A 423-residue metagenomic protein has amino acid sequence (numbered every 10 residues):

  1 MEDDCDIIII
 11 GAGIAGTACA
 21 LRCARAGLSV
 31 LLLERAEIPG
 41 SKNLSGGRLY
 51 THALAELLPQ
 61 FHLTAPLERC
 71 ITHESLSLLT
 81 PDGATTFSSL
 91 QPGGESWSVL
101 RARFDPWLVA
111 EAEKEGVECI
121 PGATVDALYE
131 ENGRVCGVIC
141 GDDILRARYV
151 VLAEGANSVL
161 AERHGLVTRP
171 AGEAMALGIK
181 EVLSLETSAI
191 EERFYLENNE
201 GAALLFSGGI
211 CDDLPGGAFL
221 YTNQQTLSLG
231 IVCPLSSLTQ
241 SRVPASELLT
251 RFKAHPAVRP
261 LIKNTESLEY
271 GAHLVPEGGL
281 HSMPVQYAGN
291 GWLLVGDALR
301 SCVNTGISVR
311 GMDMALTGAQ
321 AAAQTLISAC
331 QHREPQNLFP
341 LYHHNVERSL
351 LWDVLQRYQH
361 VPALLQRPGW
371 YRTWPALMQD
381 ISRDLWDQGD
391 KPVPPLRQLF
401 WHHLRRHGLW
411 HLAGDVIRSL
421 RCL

Functional and structural regions predicted by a protein language model:
C5-L31: N-terminal Rossmann-like FAD-binding beta1-loop-alpha1 element of flavoenzymes
A15, I38, N157: Conserved Rossmann-like nucleotide-cofactor binding loop
A36-L79: N-terminal FAD cofactor-binding segment of flavoenzymes
Q91-A110, T239-V243: Short beta-strand to alpha-helix junction loop
E113-V258: Predominantly flavin-linked oxidoreductase catalytic cores and closely associated redox partners
C211-L214, Q224, S237-A321, T325 (+2 more regions): FAD/FMN-dependent oxidoreductases across multiple families
A321-Y371: Active-site-proximal substrate-binding core of FAD-dependent oxidoreductases
A363-L423: C-terminal auxiliary extensions adjacent to catalytic cores
